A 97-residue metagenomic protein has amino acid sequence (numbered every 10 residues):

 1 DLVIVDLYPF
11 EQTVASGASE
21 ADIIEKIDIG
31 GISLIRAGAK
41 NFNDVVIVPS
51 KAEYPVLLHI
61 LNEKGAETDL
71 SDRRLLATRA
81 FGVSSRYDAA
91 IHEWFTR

Functional and structural regions predicted by a protein language model:
D1-R97: Internal alpha/beta core interface subdomains
